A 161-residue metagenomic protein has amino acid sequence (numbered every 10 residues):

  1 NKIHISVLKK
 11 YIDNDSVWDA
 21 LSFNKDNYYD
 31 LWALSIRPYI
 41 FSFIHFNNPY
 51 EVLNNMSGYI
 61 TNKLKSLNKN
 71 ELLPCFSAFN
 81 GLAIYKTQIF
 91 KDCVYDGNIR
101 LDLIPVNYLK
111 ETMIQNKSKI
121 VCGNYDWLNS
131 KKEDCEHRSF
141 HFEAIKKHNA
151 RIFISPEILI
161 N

Functional and structural regions predicted by a protein language model:
K2-I104, L109, S118: Conserved catalytic core of nucleotide-sugar-dependent glycosyltransferases
L72-P74, G81-A83, T87-D92, G97-I160: Catalytic donor-sugar/metal-binding loop of nucleotide-sugar-dependent glycosyltransferases
